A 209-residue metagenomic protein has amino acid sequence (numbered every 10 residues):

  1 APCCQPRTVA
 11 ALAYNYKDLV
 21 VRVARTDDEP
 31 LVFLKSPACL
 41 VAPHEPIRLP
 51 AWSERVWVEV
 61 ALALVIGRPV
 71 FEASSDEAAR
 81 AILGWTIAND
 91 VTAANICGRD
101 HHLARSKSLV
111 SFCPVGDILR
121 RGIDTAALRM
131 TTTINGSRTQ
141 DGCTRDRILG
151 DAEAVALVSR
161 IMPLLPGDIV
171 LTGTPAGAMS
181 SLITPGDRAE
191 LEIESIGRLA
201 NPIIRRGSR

Functional and structural regions predicted by a protein language model:
A1-V58, R198-N201: Extended, compositionally biased flexible segments
P2, L19, R25, A94-R209: Catalytic-pocket segment enriched in acidic/His residues
L31-R48, V70, S111-G116, L171 (+1 more regions): Short catalytic-site patches enriched in acidic/histidine residues that coordinate or position cofactors/metals
E45-W52, I66-V70, T132, G186-I193: Hydrophobic beta-sheet segments that form the core/acyl-binding groove of ACP/CoA-dependent acyl-chain-processing
A51-E54, V70-S75, D117-G122: Short helix-to-loop capping/linker segments positioned immediately adjacent to catalytic or ligand/cofactor-binding
V60-L62: Ligand-binding beta-strand-loop-alpha-helix segment within the catalytic cores of soluble metabolic enzymes
F71-W85: N-terminal accessory regions of nucleic-acid-interacting proteins
